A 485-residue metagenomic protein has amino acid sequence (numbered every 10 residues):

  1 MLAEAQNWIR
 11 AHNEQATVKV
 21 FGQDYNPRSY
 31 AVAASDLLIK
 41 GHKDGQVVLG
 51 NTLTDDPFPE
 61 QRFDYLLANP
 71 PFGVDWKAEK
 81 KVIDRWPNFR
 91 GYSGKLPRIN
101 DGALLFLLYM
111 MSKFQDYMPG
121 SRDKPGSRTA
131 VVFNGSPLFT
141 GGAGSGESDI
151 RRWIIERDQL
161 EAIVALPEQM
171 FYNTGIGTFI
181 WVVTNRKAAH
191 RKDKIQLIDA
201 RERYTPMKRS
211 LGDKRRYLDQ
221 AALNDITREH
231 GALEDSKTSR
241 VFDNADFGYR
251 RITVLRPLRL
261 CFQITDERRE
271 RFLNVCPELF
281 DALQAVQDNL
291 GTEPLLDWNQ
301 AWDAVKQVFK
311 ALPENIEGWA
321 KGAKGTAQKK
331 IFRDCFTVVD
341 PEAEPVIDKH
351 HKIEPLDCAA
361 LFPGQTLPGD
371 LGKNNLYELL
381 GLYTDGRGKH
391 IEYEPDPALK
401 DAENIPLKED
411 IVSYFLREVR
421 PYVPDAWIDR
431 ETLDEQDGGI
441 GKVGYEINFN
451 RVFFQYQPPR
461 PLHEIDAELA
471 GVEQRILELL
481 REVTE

Functional and structural regions predicted by a protein language model:
M1-A68, F72-I83, F89, L104 (+6 more regions): Conserved S-adenosyl-L-methionine
A3, A31, A68-P70, L104-S112 (+11 more regions): Feature representing long, continuous alpha-helical segments
R10, L38, H42, P71 (+18 more regions): Hydrophobic alpha-helix feature that most strongly marks membrane-spanning transmembrane helices and their immediate
Y30, K95-V183: Conserved Class I SAM-dependent methyltransferase catalytic core
K77-D101, S136-G146, P167-N173, S210-L218 (+2 more regions): Short, contiguous acidic/charged loop-to-helix segments that flank catalytic cores in large enzymes
Y172-E278: Flexible, glycine-/basic-rich loop-and-beta segments that form/coincide with the SAM-dependent methyltransferase
R259-Y393: Long intrinsically disordered, low-complexity regions that are acidic and Ser/Thr-rich
F332-C335, C358-L361, L371, E378-L380 (+2 more regions): Non-catalytic DNA-recognition/assembly elements of restriction-modification systems
